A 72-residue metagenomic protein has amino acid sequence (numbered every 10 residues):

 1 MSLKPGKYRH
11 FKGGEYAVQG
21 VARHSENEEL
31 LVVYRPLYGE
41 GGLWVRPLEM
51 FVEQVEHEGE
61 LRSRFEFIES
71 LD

Functional and structural regions predicted by a protein language model:
M1-D72: Mixed-charge, low-complexity intrinsically disordered regions
